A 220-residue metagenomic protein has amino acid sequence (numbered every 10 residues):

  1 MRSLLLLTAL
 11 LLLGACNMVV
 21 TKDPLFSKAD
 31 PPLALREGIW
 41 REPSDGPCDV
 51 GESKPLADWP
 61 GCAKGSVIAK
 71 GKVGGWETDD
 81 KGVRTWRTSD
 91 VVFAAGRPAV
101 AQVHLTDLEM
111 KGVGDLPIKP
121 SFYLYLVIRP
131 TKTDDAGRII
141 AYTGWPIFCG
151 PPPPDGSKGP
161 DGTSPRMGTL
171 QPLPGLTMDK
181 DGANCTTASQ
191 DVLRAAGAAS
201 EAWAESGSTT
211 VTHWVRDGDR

Functional and structural regions predicted by a protein language model:
M1-L4: Positively charged n-region of N-terminal signal peptides that target proteins for export
T8: Flanking scaffold residues of small Cys/His-coordinated metal-binding clusters
L12-A15: C-terminal motif of bacterial Sec signal peptides marking the signal peptidase cleavage site
N17-R36, P43-R220: Calycin-type beta-barrel ligand-binding domains and close structural analogs
